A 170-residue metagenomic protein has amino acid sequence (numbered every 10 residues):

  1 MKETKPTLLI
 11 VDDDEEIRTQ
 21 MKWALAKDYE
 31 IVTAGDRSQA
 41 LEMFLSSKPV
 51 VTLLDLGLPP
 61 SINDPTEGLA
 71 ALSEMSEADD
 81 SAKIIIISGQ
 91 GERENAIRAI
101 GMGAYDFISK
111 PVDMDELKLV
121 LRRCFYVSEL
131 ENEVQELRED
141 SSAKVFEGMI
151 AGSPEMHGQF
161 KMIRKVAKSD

Functional and structural regions predicted by a protein language model:
E3, E15-T33: Two-component/phosphorelay signaling modules centered on CheY-like receiver
Y29, L45-S47, S73-A82, M102: Conserved phosphotransfer cores of two-component systems
T33-V51: Acidic, metal-coordinating helix/loop segments flanking the phosphotransfer/catalytic sites of two-component signaling
E42, G57, S61-D80: Short amphipathic alpha-helix used as the core "switch/output" element in two-component signaling
E94, V112-L121, F125: C-terminal output helix
R138-D170: AAA+ ATPase active-site-proximal loops
